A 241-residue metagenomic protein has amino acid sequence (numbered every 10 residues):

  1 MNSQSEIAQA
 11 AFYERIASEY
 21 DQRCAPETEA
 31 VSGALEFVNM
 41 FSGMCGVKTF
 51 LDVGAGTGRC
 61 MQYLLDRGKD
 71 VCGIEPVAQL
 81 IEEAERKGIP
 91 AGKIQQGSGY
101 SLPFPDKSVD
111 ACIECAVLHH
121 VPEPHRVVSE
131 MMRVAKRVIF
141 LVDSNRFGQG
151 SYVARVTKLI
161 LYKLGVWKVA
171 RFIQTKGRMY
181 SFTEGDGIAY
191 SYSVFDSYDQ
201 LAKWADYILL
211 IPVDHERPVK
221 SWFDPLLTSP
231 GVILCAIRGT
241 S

Functional and structural regions predicted by a protein language model:
M1-C45: Conserved class I S-adenosyl-L-methionine
L51, T57-S101: Class I SAM-dependent methyltransferase SAM/SAH-binding core
I113: A conserved beta-strand element that flanks and buttresses the S-adenosyl-L-methionine
A116-V117: Short catalytic micro-motifs in class I SAM-dependent methyltransferases
H125-R137: A short glycine-rich, Lys/Arg-flanked "PGG" loop and its adjoining helix->strand segment in the class I
V138-V169: Conserved class I S-adenosyl-L-methionine
D186-P212: Short alpha-helix
Y207-T240: Conserved Class I S-adenosyl-L-methionine
